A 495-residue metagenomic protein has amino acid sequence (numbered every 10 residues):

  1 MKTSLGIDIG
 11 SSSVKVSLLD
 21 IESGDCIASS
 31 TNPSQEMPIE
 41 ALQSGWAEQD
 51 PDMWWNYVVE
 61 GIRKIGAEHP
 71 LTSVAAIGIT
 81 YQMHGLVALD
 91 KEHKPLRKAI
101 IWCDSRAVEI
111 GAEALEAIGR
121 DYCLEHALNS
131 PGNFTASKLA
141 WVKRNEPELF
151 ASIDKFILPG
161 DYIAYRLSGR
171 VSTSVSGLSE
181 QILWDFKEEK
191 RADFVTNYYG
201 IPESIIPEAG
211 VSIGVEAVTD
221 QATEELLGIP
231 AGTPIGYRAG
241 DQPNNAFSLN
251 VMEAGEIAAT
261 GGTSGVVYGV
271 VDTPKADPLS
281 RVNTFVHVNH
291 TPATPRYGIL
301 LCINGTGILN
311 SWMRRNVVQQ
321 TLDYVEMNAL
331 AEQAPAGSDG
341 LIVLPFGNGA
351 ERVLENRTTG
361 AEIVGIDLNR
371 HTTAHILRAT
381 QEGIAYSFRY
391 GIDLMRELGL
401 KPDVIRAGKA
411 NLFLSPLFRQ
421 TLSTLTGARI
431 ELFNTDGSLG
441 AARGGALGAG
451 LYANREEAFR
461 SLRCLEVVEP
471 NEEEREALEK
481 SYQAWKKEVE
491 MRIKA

Functional and structural regions predicted by a protein language model:
M1-R97, E109, S152, P207-E208 (+6 more regions): N-terminal glycine/serine-rich phosphate-binding loop of ATP-dependent small-molecule kinases, especially carbohydrate
L5-G6, L18, V108, A114-R170 (+2 more regions): Active-site core segments that coordinate phosphate-bearing ligands/cofactors across diverse enzyme families
G24, D50, I77, D104 (+3 more regions): Residue-level signal for inorganic ion chemistry
S34, Y81, C103, I213 (+2 more regions): Residues that line or immediately flank small-molecule/substrate-binding pockets and catalytic motifs
G45, R63-W102, L128-N133, G160 (+3 more regions): Short beta-strand-loop/turn "lid" adjacent to the catalytic site in phosphate-handling enzymes
W46, P51-N56, W102, W141 (+2 more regions): Tryptophan-centric aromatic hotspots in well-structured domains and transmembrane helices
A67-P70, P202, L398: Extracytoplasmic/secreted proteins and extracellular or luminal domains
Y199-V211: A conserved helix-loop-beta module that forms one wall/lid of the active-site cleft in ATP-utilizing catalytic domains
